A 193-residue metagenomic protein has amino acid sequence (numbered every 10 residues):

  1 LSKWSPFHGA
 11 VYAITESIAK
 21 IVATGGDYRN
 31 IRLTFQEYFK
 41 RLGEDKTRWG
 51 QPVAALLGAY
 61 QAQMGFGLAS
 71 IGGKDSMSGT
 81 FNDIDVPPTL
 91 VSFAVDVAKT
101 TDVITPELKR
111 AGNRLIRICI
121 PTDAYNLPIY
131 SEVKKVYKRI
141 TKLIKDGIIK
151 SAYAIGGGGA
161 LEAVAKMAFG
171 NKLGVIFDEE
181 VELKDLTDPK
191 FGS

Functional and structural regions predicted by a protein language model:
L1-Y130: Glycine-rich phosphate/pyrophosphate-binding loop regions near the starts of catalytic domains
G9-A13, V136, A160: Catalytic-loop motifs flanking and including active-site residues across diverse enzymes
A23, K142-K145: Secondary-structure boundary motif
R48, P52-A62, F66, I71 (+3 more regions): Glycine-/charge-enriched secondary-structure boundary and capping motifs
Y125-T141: Short, compositionally biased
